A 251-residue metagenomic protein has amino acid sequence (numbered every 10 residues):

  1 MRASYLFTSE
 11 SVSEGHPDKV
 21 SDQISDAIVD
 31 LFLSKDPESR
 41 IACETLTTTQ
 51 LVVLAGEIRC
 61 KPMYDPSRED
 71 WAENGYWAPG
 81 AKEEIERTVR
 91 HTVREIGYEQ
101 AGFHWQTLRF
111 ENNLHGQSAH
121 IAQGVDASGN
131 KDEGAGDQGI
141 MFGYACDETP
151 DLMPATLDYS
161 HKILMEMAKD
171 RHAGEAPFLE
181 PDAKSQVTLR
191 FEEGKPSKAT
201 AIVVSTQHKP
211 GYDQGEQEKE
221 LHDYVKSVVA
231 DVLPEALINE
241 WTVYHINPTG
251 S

Functional and structural regions predicted by a protein language model:
M1-R2, A55, Y64-P66, E73-G80 (+2 more regions): Non-catalytic terminal and connector segments of soluble metabolic enzymes
M1-R40: N-terminal, positively charged regions that mediate nucleic acid binding
T8-S11, Q50, A72-Y76, R87-S251: Glycine-rich, mobile lid/loop segments that gate access to catalytic sites or pores
S13, P17-S21, A78, K82 (+2 more regions): Alpha-helix N-cap/helix-initiation motif
E14, G56, T206: Short glycine-centered, acidic/aromatic-flanked micro-motifs in structured strand/loop junctions that mark active-site
K35-L46, D65-P66, A101-H104: Short N-terminal amphipathic alpha-helices
C43-Y64: Short, charge-patterned binding micro-sites
